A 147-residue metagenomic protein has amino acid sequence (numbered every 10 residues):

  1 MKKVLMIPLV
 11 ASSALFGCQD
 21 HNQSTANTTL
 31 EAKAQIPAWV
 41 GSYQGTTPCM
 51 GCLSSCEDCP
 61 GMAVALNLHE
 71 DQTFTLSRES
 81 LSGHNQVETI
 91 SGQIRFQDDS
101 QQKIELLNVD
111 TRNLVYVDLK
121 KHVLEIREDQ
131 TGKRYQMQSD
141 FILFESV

Functional and structural regions predicted by a protein language model:
L5-S12: Sec-dependent N-terminal signal peptides
A14-G17: C-terminal motif of bacterial Sec signal peptides marking the signal peptidase cleavage site
Q19-H69, E79-N85, T89, S100-V147: Lipid interaction determinants
